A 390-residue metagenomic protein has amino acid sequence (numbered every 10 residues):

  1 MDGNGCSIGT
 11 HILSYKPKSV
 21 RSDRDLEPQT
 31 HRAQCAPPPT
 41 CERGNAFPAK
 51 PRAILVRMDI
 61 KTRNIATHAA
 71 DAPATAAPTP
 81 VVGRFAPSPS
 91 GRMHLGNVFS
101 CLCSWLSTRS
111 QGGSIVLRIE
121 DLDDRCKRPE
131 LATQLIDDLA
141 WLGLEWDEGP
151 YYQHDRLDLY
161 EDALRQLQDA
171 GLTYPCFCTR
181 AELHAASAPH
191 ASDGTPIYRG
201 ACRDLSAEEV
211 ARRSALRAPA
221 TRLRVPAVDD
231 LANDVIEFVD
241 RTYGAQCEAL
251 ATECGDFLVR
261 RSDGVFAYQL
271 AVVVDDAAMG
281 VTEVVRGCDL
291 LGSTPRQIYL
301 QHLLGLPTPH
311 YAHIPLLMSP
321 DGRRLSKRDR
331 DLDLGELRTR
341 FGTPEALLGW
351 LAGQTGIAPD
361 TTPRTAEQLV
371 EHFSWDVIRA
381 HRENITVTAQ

Functional and structural regions predicted by a protein language model:
G3, L13, R21, C35-P38 (+2 more regions): Short, low-complexity intrinsically disordered segments enriched in A/P/G/S/L with frequent Arg, especially at protein
S7, L13, R24-L26, R32 (+1 more regions): Short hydrophobic targeting helices and cationic amphipathic motifs that mediate membrane/organellar targeting
H11, K18, S22-L26, P39 (+1 more regions): Low-complexity, intrinsically disordered segments with a bias for serine/threonine
P17-S19, P28, C35, R43 (+1 more regions): Cationic, low-complexity basic patches in intrinsically disordered or flexible, solvent-exposed regions
F47-G91, S110, I115, A211-R212 (+4 more regions): Non-catalytic terminal extensions that flank enzyme cores
D59-A191, C288-D289, S293-L306, R364: N-terminal Rossmann-like or analogous alpha/beta NTP/dinucleotide-binding catalytic cores that position adenine
A181-S326, D333-R338, V387-Q390: Active-site cores that bind ATP or allylic diphosphates and position pyrophosphate for catalysis
